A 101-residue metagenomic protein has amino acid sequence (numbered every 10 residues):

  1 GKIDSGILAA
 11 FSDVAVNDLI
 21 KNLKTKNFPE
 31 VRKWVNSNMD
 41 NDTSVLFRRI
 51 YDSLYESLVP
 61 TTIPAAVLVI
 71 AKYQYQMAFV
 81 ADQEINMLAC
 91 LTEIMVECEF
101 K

Functional and structural regions predicted by a protein language model:
G1-V14: Long, charge-dense, solvent-exposed interaction surfaces that engage phosphate-rich ligands
D18-K101: Helix-rich C-terminal "collar"/helical-bundle subdomain used as an assembly and partner-interaction module in RFC-like
